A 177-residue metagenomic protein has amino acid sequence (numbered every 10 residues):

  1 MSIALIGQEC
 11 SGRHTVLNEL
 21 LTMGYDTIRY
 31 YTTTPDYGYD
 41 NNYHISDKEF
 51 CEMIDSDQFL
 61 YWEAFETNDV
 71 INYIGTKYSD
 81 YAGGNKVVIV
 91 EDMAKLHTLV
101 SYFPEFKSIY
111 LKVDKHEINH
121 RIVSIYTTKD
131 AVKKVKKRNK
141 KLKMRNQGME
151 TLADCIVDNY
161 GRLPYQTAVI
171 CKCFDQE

Functional and structural regions predicted by a protein language model:
M1-I3, G84: Pre-Walker A (Motif I) flank of P-loop NTPase domains
A4-L20: Glycine-rich phosphate-binding P-loop
R13-H14, M93-H97, Q166-T167: Short, well-ordered alpha-helical microsegments
T22-R29: Post-Walker A helix-loop "phosphate-sensing" segment adjacent to the P-loop in P-loop NTPases
Y25, F103-K107, T151-A153: Short glycine-/polar-rich loops that comprise or flank the Walker A/P-loop and associated switch/sensor motifs
T32-K86, E91: ATP-dependent small-molecule kinase phosphotransfer cores that center on conserved nucleotide phosphate-binding segments
V87-E91, Y102-I125: Conserved phosphate-donor/acceptor-positioning beta-strand/loop module used by diverse small-molecule
T127-E177: Small-molecule kinase domains that catalyze NTP-dependent phosphoryl transfer to phosphate-bearing small molecules
